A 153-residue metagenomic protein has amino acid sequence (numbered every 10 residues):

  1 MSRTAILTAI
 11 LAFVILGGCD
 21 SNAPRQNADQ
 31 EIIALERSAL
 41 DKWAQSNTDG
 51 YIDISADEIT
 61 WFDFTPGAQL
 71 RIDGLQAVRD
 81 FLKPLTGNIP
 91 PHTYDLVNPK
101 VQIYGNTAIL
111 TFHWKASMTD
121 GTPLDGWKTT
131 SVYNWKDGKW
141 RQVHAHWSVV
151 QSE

Functional and structural regions predicted by a protein language model:
M1-L7: Bacterial N-terminal signal peptides that target proteins for export
L16-G18: C-terminal motif of bacterial Sec signal peptides marking the signal peptidase cleavage site
Q26-D29, I33, T48-I103, P123-L124: A solvent-exposed, acidic/Ser-Thr-rich amphipathic alpha-helical stretch
A39, S46-N47: Short helix-adjacent coil turns
S55, W114-A116, H146-V149: Short beta-strand segments enriched in hydrophobic/aromatic residues within well-folded beta-rich domains
G105-W114: A short hydrophobic beta-strand element
A116-D120, Y133: Beta-strand elements of well-folded, non-transmembrane domains
G126-E153: Short beta-strand edge/turn micro-motifs at domain boundaries
